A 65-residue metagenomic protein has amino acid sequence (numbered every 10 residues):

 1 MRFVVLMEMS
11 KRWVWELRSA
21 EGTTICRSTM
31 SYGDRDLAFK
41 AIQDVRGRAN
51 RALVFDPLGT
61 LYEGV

Functional and structural regions predicted by a protein language model:
M1-F3, G64: Surface-exposed interaction/gating patches
V4-I25: Short aromatic-glycine-(Arg/Gly/Cys) micro-motifs in beta-strand/loop hairpins
T23-R35: A short, exposed loop/beta-hairpin motif centered on an aromatic-Gly-Thr core
G33-R51: A short, charged, amphipathic alpha-helix used as a generic interaction element across diverse proteins
R46-V65: Short, mixed-charge low-complexity intrinsically disordered segments
